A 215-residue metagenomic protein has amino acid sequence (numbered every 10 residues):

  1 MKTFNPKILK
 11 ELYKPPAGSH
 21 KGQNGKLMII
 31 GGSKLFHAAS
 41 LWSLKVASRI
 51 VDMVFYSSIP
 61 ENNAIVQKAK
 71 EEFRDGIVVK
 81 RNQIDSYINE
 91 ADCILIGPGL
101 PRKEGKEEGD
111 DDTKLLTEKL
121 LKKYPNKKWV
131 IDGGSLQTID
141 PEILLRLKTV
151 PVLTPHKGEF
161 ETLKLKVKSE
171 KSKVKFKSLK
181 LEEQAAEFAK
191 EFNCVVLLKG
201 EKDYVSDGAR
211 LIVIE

Functional and structural regions predicted by a protein language model:
M1-I30, K34, E191-A209: YjeF_N-associated NAD(P)HX repair module
K2-F4, M53-E215: Glycine-rich phosphate/dinucleotide-binding loop and adjoining beta-alpha-beta core of small-molecule
K14, A39-W42, L116, Q184: Well-ordered alpha-helical segments embedded in enzymatic catalytic cores
P16-R81: Substrate-binding N-lobe of the ribokinase-like
